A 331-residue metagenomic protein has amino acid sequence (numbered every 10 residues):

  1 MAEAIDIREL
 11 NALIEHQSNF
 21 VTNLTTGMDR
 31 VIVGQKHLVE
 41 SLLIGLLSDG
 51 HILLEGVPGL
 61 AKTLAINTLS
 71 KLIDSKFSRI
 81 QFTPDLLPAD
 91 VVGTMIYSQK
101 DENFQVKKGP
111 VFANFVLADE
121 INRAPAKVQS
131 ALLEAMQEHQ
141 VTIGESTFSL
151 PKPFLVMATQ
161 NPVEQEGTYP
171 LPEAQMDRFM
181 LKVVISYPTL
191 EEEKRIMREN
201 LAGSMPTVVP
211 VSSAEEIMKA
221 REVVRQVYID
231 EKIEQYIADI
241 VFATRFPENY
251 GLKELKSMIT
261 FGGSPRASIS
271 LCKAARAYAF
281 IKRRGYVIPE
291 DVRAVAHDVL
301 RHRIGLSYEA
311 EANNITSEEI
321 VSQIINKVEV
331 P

Functional and structural regions predicted by a protein language model:
M1-E15, P247-P331: C-terminal engagement/docking regions of AAA+ P-loop ATPases
L10-S18, V31, K182-E254, I281-G285 (+3 more regions): Conserved C-terminal "switch" segment of AAA+ ATPases
I14-L60, F242: Pre-Walker A (pre-P-loop) alpha-helix and adjacent loop at the N terminus of AAA/AAA+ ATPase modules, a conserved
S41-I44, Y97-L117, S146: Conserved alpha-helical scaffold flanking the Walker A/P-loop in AAA+ ATPase domains
L46-T83: Walker A/P-loop
G56, D119-E120, A131: Walker B catalytic acidic pair
V57, V91, T159: P-loop (Walker A) phosphate-binding loop of NTP-binding proteins
S98-E102, E120, A124, V128 (+2 more regions): Canonical AAA+ ATPase core
